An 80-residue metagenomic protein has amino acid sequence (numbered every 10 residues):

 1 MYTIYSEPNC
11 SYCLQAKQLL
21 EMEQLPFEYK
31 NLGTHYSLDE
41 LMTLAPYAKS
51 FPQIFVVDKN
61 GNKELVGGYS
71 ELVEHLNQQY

Functional and structural regions predicted by a protein language model:
M1-E28: Local sequence-structure signature of Cys/Sec-based thiol-disulfide redox active-site neighborhoods
C10, H35, Y69-S70: Alpha-helix N-cap/helix-start capping motif
L14, Q18, D39, E74: Alpha-helical elements of the RecA-like P-loop NTPase motor core of helicases
L25, K49, G61: Structured loop/turn residues at beta-strand edges in well-structured enzyme cores
L25-D39: Thiol-based oxidoreductase modules, predominantly thioredoxin-like and allied folds used for disulfide exchange
L38-A45, H75-Y80: Short amphipathic alpha-helix with an adjacent loop that forms part of the alpha/beta core around
A45-F55: Structural micro-motif
V56-Y80: Non-catalytic, surface beta->alpha helical segment in thiol-disulfide oxidoreductase systems
